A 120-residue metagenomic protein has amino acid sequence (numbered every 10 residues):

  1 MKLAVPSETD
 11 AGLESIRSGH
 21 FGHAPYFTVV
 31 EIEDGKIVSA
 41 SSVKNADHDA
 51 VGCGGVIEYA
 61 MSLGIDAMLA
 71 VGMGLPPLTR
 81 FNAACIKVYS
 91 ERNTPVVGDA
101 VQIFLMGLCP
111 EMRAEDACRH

Functional and structural regions predicted by a protein language model:
M1-V51, A83, Y89-H120: Non-catalytic interface/targeting segments
V51-M61: A short, acidic, amphipathic alpha-helical segment used as a generic capping/interface helix at domain edges
G54, L75, G98: Glycine-rich phosphate-binding loop at the start of an alpha helix
Y59-N93: Mid-chain, well-packed structural core segment of small domains
